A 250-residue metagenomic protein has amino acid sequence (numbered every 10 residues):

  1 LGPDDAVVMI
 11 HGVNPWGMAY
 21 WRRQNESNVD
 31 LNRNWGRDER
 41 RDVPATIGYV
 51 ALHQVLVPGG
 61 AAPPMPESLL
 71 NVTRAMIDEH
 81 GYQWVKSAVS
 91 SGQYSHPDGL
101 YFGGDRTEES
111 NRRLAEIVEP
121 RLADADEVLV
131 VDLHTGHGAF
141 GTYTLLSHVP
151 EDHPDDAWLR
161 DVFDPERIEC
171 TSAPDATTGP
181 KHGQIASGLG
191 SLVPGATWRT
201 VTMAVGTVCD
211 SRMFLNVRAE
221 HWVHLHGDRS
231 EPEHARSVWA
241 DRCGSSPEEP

Functional and structural regions predicted by a protein language model:
L1-P250: Structured catalytic-domain cores with a bias toward divalent-metal coordination
